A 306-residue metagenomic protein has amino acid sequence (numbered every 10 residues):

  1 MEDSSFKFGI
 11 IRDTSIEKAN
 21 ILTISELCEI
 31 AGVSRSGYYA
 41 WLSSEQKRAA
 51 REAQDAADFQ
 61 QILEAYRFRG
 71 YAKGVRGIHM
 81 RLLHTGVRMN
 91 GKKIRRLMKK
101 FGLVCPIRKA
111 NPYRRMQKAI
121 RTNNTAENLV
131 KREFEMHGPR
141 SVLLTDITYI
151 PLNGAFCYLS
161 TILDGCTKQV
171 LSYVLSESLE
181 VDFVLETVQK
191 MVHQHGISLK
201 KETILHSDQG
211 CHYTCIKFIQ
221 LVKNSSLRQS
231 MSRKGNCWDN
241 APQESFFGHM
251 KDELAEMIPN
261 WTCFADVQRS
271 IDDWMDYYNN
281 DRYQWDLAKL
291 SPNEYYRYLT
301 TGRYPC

Functional and structural regions predicted by a protein language model:
M1-E26, E52-A53: Residue-centric detector for conserved, function-critical "anchor" positions in compact interaction modules
E2-S5, C28, G37-G138, N236 (+1 more regions): Basic, flexible linker segments flanking DNA-binding modules in nucleic acid-interacting mobile-element proteins
I11, L27-C28, Y38, I62 (+15 more regions): Mobile genetic element proteins and their domesticated derivatives, centered on retroelements and DNA transposons
I107-N111, I204-Q209, K223-P242, I258-C263: RNase H-like polynucleotidyl transferase catalytic core
R132-L171, E177-S178: An active-site-proximal beta-strand-loop segment
A155, V174-S198: Active-site beta-loop-alpha junctions of metal-dependent nucleic acid enzymes, especially the RNase H-like/DDE
L199-Y213, R233, L290-P292: Acidic/histidine-rich, metal-coordinating catalytic segments
I216, K223-L227, H249-C306: C-terminal domain-tail junction helix/linker
